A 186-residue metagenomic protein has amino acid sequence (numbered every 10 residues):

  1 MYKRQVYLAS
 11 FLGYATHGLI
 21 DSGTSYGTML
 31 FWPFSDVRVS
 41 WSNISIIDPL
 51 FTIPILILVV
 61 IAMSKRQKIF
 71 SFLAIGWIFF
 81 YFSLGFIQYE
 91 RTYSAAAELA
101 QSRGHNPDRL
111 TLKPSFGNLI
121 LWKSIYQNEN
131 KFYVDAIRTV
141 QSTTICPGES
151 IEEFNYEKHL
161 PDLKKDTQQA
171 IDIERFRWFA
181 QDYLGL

Functional and structural regions predicted by a protein language model:
M1-Y2: Conserved small/polar residues in nucleotide/adenosyl-binding loops
Y7-F11, I53, F72: Hydrophobic alpha-helical transmembrane segments
H17, L30, D48, S124: Divalent metal-coordination and catalytic microenvironments
G23-D36: Interfacial helix-loop-helix junctions of multi-pass membrane proteins
S40-I57: Membrane-interface loop-to-helix entry segments
M63-E90: Internal/C-terminal transmembrane anchor helices
Y89-D108: Alpha-helical transmembrane signal-anchor/signal-peptide segments
N106-R109, L119-L186: Extracytosolic and intramembrane catalytic regions of membrane-associated proteins in envelope/secretory systems
